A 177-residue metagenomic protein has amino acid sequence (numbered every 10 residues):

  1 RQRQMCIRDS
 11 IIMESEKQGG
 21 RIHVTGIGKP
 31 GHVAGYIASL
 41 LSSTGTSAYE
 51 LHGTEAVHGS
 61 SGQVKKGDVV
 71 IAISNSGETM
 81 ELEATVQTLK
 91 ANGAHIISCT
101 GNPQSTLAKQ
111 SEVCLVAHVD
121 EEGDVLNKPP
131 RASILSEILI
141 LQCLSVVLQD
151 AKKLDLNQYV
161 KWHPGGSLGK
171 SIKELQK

Functional and structural regions predicted by a protein language model:
Q2-I7: Short, small-residue-biased leader/transition segments that mark boundaries at the very start of proteins
R8-S15: A short, basic/flexible loop-to-alpha-helix module at the beginning of a structural domain
M13, G20-K152: Glycine-rich phosphate-binding loops that contact phosphosugars or nucleotide phosphates
K109, G123-D124, Q149-K177: Internal, active-site/partner-interface "lid" segment
